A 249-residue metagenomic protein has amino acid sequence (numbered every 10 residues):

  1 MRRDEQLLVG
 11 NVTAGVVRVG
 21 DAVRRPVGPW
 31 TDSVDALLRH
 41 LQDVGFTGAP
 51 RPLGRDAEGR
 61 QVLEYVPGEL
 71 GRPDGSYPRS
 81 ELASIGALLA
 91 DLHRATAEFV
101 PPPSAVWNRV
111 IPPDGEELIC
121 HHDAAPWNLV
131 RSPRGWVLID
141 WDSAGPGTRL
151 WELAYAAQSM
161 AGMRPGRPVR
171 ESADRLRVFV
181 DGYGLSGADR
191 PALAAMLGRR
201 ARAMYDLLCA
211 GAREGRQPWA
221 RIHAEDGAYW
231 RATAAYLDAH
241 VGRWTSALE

Functional and structural regions predicted by a protein language model:
M1-L7: Juxta-kinase regulatory segment immediately upstream of eukaryotic protein kinase catalytic domains
G10-G15, G20-F99: A conserved alpha-helical element in kinase catalytic cores
A14-R18, P52, R109-E152: Active-site acidic catalytic loop and adjacent metal/ATP-binding pocket of ATP-dependent phosphoryl transfer enzymes
G54-A57, P101-P112: Short, glycine/charge-rich beta-strand/loop segments that flank catalytic centers and engage negatively charged groups
R72-A105, E117-H122, W127, R131 (+1 more regions): Conserved kinase catalytic-core helix
E152-L185, R200-G211: Active-site activation/catalytic loop segments of kinase-like enzymes and analogous catalytic loops in related
A192-A195: Eukaryotic Ser/Thr/Pro-rich intrinsically disordered, low-complexity regulatory regions
M204-E249: ATP/Mg2+ or Mg2+-diphosphate-binding catalytic cores that bind nucleotide phosphates or diphosphates via glycine-rich
